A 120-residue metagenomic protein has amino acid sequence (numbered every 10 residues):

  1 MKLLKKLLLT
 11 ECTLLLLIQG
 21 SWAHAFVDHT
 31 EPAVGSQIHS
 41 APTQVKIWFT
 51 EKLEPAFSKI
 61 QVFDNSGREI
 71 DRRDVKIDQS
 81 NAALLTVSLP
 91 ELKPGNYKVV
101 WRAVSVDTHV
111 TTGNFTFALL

Functional and structural regions predicted by a protein language model:
M1-L8: Bacterial N-terminal signal peptides that target proteins for export
I18-A23: Sec/Tat signal peptide C-region and signal peptidase I cleavage site
H24-P42: Short N-terminal segments immediately surrounding and downstream of signal-peptide cleavage
S40, Q44-E51, T108-L120: Extended, polar beta-sheet/loop recognition surfaces of beta-rich domains that mediate binding to diverse ligands
V45-K46, E51-R73: Short, surface-exposed alpha-helix to beta-strand junction/turn motifs within ectodomains of secreted and cell-envelope
S80-T86: Aromatic sugar-binding surface patches on proteins that engage polysaccharides or sugar-phosphate polymers
S88, K93-V99: A glycine-anchored, Pro-Gly-centered beta-turn/N-cap motif
R102-V106: Beta-strand-rich extracellular modules
